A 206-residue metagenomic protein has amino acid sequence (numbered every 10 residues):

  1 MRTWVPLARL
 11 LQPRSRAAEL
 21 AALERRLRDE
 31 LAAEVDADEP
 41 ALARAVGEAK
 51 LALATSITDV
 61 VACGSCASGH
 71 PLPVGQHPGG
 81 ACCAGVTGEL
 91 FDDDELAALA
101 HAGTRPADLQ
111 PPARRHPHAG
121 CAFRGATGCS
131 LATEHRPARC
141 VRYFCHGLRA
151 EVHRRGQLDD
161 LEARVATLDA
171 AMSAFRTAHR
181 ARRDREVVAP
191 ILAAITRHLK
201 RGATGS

Functional and structural regions predicted by a protein language model:
M1-G205: Hydrophobic scaffolds flanking metal-cofactor catalytic centers in soluble metalloenzymes
